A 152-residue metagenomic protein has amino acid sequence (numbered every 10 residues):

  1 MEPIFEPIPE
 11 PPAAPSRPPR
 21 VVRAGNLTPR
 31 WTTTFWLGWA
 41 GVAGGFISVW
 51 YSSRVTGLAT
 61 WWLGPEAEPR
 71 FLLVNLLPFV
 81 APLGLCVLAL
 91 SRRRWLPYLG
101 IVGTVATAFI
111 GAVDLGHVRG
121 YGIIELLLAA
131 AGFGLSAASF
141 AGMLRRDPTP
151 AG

Functional and structural regions predicted by a protein language model:
M1-P12, R54-V55, G122-I123, A129-G152: Alpha-helical transmembrane segments and their immediate interhelical/interface regions in integral membrane proteins
M1-V49, G142: Cytosolic juxtamembrane helix and N-cap/initiation of the first transmembrane helix
P18-W36, L83-I101, G134-G152: Cytoplasmic membrane-interface segments at the C-terminal ends of transmembrane helices
R30-L77: Hydrophobic transmembrane helix segments
V42-V49, I110, G132-S139: Alpha-helical transmembrane segments and immediately adjacent membrane-interfacial amphipathic helices
E66, R70, R92, R119-I124: Alpha-helical rod/repeat scaffolding segments in eukaryotic adaptors/tethers and long-chain four-helix cytokines
P69-V87, V102-V105: Core segments of alpha-helical transmembrane spans in multipass integral membrane proteins
T104-L127: Membrane-helix boundary connector in multi-pass membrane proteins
